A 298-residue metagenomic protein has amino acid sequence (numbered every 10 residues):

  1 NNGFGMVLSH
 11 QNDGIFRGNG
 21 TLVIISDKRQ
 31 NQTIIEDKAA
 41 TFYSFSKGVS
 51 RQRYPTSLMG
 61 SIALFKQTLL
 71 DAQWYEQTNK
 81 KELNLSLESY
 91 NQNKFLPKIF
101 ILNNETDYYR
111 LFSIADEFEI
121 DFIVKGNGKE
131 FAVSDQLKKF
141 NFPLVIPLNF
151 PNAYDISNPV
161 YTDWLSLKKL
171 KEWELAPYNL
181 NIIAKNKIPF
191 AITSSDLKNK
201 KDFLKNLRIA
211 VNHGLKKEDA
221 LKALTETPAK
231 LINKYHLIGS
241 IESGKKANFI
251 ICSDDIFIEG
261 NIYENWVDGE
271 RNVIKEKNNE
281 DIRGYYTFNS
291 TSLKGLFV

Functional and structural regions predicted by a protein language model:
N1, L111-A115, L137, I183 (+1 more regions): Generic structural signal for hydrophobic
N2-F131, I256, N261, V267: Polyanionic/metal-chelating signatures
G3, A115-D121, K138-V145, K187-P189: Glycine-enriched alpha-helix->loop->beta-strand junction motifs that scaffold or abut catalytic
G18, V133-Q136, A153-V160: Short, charged, surface-exposed secondary-structure boundary motifs
S61-T68, E82-L87, D107-R110, K129-V133 (+5 more regions): General structural feature for long, well-ordered alpha-helical segments within catalytic domains of soluble enzymes
P97, P147-S253: His/Asp/Glu-enriched, well-ordered alpha-helical/loop segment that forms or immediately abuts the divalent-metal
K246-N279: C-terminal cap of metal-dependent C-N hydrolases
N278-F297: Tryptophan-anchored aromatic micro-motifs
